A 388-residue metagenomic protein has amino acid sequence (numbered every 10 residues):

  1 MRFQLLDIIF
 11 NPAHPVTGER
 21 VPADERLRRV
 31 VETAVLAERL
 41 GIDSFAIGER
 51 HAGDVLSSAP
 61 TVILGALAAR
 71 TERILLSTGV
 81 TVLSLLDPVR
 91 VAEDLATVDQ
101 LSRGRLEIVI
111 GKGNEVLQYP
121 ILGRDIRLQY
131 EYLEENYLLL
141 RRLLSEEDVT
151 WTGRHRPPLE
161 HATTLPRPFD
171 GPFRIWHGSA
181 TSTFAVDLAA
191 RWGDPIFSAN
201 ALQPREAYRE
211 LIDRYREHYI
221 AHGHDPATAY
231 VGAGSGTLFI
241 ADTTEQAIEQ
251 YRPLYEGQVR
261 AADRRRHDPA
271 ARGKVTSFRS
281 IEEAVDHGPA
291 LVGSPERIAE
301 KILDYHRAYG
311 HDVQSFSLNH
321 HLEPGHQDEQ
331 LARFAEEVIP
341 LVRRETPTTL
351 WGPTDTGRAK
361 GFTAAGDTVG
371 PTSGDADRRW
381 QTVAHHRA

Functional and structural regions predicted by a protein language model:
M1-T71, L75, G171-F173, G352-G357 (+1 more regions): N-terminal beta1-alpha1-beta2 module of alpha/beta enzyme domains
R2-A23, S84-W151, H155, P195-F197 (+1 more regions): Flexible, glycine-rich active-site loops centered on histidine and acidic residues that chelate a metal or position
F3, A37, G41, E49 (+10 more regions): Conserved, mostly hydrophobic/aromatic
F3-D7, F45-I47, L76-T78, L106-I110 (+4 more regions): Hydrophobic faces of well-ordered beta-strands that scaffold small-molecule active sites in alpha/beta enzyme cores
D7-I9, Y130-T164, E206-H311, R343-A388: An alpha-helical appendage that flanks or caps ligand/catalytic pockets
A13-L27, T81-V89, D170-T181, L238-I240 (+1 more regions): Active-site mouth loops of central-metabolism enzymes
S44-L67, V82, N114, N200-Q203 (+1 more regions): Glycine-rich, proline-tolerant flexible connector loops at the mouths of alpha/beta enzymes
D54-T81, Y132-N136, A332-T346: Alpha-helix-loop-beta-strand connector modules within alpha/beta enzyme cores
